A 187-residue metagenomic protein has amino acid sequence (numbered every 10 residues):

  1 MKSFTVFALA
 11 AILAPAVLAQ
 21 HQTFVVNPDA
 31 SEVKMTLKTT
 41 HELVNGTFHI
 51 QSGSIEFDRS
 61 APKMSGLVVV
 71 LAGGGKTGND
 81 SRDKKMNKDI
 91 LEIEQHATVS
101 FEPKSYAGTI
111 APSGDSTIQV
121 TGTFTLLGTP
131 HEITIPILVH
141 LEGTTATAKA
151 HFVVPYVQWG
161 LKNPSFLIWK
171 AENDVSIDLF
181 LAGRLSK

Functional and structural regions predicted by a protein language model:
M1-A8: Positively charged n-region of N-terminal signal peptides that target proteins for export
A14-A16: N-terminal signal peptide c-region/cleavage motif recognized by signal peptidases
Q20-K187: Low-complexity, acidic/polar, glycine-enriched regions of mature
